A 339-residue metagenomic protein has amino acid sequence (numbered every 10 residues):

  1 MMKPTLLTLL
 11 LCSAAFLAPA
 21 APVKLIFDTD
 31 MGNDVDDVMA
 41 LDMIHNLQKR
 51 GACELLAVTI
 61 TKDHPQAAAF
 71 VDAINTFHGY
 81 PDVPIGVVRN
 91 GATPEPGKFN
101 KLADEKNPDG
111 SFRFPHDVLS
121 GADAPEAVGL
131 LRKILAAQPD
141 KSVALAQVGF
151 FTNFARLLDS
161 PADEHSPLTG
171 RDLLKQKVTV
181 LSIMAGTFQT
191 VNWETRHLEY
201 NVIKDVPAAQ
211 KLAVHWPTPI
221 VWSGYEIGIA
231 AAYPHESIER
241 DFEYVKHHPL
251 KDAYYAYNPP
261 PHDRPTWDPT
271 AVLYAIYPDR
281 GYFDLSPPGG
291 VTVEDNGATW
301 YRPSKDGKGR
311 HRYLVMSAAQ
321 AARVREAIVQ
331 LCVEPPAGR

Functional and structural regions predicted by a protein language model:
M1-L7: Bacterial N-terminal signal peptides that target proteins for export
L10-P19: Hydrophobic h-region of N-terminal signal peptides that target proteins for export in Gram-negative bacteria
A20-R339: N-terminal acidic, glycine/proline-rich low-complexity segments
